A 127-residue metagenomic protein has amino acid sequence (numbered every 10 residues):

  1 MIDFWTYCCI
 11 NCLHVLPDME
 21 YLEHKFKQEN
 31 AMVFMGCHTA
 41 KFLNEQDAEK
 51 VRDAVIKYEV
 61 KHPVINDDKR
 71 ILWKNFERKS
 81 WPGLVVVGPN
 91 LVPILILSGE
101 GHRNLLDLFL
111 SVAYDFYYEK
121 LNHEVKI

Functional and structural regions predicted by a protein language model:
M1-L13, F34-M35: Short active-site neighborhood of thiol/selenol oxidoreductases, capturing the structured segment around
Y7-C8, C37-A40, I94-L95: The substrate-binding groove and active-site-proximal loops of carbohydrate-active enzymes, especially glycoside
C8, M19, V51, S80-L84: Extended, hydrophobic alpha-helical segments in both membrane/secreted and soluble proteins
L13-K57, D68-K74: Structural microenvironment flanking redox-active thiols in thiol-disulfide oxidoreductases
H24-Q28, I56, V92, S111-E119: Sec-exported extracytoplasmic/periplasmic mature domains
I56-V60, N66-F109: Thiol/disulfide oxidoreductase modules built on the thioredoxin-like
N104-I127: Non-globular targeting/processing and membrane-anchoring segments
